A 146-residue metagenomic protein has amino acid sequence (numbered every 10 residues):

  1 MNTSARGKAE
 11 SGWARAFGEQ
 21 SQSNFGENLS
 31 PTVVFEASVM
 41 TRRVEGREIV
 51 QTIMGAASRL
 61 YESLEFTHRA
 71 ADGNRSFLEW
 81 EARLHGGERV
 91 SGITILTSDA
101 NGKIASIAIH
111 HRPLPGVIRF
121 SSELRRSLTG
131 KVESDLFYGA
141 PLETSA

Functional and structural regions predicted by a protein language model:
M1, G55-A146: A beta-strand edge to alpha-helix "cap/lid" segment located at domain peripheries
M1-S23, E27, P31, K131 (+1 more regions): Short, low-complexity N-terminal intrinsically disordered segments enriched in polar/charged residues
G7, Q22-N74: A solvent-exposed, acidic/Ser-Thr-rich amphipathic alpha-helical stretch
K8, G12, N24, I49 (+2 more regions): Exposed alpha-helical structural elements
G12, A37-M40, R83: A general structural-boundary detector
